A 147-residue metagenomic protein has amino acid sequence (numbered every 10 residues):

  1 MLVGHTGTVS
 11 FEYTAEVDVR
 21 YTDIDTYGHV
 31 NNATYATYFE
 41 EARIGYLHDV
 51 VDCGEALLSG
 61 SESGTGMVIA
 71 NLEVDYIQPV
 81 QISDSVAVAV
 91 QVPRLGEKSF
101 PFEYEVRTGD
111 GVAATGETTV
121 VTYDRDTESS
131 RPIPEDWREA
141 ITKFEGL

Functional and structural regions predicted by a protein language model:
M1-S85, L95-L147: Terminal targeting signals and extreme-terminal segments of soluble enzymes
